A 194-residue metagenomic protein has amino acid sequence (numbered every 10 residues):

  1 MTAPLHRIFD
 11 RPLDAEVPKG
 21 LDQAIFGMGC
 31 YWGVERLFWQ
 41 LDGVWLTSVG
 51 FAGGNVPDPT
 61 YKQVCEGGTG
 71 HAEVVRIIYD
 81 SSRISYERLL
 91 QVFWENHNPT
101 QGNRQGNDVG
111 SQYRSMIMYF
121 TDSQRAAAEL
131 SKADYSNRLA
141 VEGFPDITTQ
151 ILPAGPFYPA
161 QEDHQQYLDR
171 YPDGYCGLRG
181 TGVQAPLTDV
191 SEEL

Functional and structural regions predicted by a protein language model:
M1-L194: Flexible coil/turn and secondary-structure edge motifs
